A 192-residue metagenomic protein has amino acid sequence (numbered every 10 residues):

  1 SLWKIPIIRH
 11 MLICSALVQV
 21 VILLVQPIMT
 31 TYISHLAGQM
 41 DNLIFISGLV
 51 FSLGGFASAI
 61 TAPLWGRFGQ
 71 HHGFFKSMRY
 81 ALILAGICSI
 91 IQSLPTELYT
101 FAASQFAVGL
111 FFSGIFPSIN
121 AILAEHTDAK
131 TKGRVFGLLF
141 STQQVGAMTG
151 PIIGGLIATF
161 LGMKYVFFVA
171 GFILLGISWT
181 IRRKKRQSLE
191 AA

Functional and structural regions predicted by a protein language model:
S1-I13: Juxtamembrane intracellular "pre-TM" segments in multi-pass secondary transporters
P27-F45: Short amphipathic helix-loop junctions that connect adjacent transmembrane helices in Major Facilitator Superfamily/SLC
I44, A129-L139: Loop-to-transmembrane helix entry/capping segments in MFS-fold secondary transporters and related SLC/MFSD carriers
G55-P63, A147-M148: Residue-level signature of mid-helix packing/kink "hotspots" within the transmembrane helices of 12-pass Major
I60-G73, A158: Helix-to-loop junctions at the C-terminal end of transmembrane segments in multipass secondary transporters
K76-I91, G171: Structural signature of the two symmetry-related core transmembrane helices
C88, Y99-A107: Paired small-residue
G114-T127: Intracellular juxtamembrane helix-capping segments at the cytosolic ends of symmetry-related transmembrane helices
